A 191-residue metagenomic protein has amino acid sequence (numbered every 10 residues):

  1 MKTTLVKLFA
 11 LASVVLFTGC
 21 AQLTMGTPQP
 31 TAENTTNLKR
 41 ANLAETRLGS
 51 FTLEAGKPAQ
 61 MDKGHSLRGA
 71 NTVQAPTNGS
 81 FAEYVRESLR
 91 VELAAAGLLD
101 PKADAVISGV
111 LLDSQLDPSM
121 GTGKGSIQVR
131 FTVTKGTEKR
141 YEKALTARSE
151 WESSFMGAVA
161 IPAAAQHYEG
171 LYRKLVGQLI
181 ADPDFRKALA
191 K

Functional and structural regions predicted by a protein language model:
M1-C20: Sec-dependent bacterial lipoprotein signal peptides
C20-E83, D184-K191: A structural "domain/chain start" motif
A21-E33, A95-P162: Surface-exposed short loop/turn segments
L53-G56, Q128-V133, W151, H167-Y172: Short alpha-helical linear motifs
K63-N78, E138-A181: Short secondary-structure boundary motifs at beta->alpha junctions and helix caps
A75-L99, G109: Mid-chain, structured segments of secreted extracytoplasmic proteins
R90, A94-L98, V176-F185: Sec-exported extracytoplasmic/periplasmic mature domains
